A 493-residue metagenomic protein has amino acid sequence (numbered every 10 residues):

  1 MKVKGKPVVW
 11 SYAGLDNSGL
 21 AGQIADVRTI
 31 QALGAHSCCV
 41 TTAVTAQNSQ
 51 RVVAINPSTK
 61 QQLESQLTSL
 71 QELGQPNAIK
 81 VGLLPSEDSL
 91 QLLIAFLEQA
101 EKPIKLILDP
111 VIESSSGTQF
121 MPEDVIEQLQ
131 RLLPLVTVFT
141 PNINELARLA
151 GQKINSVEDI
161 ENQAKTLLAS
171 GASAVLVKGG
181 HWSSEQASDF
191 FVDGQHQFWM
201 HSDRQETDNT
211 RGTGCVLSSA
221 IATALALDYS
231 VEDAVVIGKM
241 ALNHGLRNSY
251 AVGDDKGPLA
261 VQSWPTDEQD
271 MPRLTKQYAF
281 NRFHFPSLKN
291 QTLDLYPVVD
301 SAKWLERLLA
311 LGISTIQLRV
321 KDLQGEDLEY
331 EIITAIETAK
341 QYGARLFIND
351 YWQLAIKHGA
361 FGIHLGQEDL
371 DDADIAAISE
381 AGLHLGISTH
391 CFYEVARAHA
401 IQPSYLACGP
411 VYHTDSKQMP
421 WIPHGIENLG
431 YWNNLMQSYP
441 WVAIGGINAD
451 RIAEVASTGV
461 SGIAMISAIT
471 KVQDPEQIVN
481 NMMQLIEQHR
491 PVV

Functional and structural regions predicted by a protein language model:
K6, A54-P57, D233-N290, Q488-V493: Charged C-terminal helix
N17-L20, S202-I221, I444-G445, K471: Short glycine/threonine-rich catalytic loop with a Thr-x-Gly-x-Asp
T29, A147-R148, T207-V231: Short, small-residue alpha-helix embedded
S37, L106-L108, F139, Q291-V299 (+7 more regions): Hydrophobic faces of well-ordered beta-strands that scaffold small-molecule active sites in alpha/beta enzyme cores
C38-A46, L227, R319-V320, Q367-I375 (+2 more regions): Glycine-rich phosphate-binding active-site loops on the catalytic face of alpha/beta enzymes
N48-V138, N144, R148-S184, V231 (+4 more regions): Ribokinase/PfkB-type carbohydrate-kinase core domain
P122-Q197, A335-S404: Conserved phosphate/ATP/ADP-binding segment of small-molecule kinases
L346-F361, I375, H390-Q402, L435-S438 (+3 more regions): Catalytic cores of alpha/beta
